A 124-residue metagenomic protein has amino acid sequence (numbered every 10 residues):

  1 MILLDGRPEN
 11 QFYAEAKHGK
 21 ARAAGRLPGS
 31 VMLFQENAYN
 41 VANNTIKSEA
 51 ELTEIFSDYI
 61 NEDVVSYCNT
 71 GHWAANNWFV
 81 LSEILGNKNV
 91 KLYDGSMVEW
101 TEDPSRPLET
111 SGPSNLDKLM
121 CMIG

Functional and structural regions predicted by a protein language model:
M1-I2, G6-S66, T70-G124: Rhodanese-like catalytic fold shared by cysteine-dependent sulfurtransferases and DSP/PTP-type phosphatases
